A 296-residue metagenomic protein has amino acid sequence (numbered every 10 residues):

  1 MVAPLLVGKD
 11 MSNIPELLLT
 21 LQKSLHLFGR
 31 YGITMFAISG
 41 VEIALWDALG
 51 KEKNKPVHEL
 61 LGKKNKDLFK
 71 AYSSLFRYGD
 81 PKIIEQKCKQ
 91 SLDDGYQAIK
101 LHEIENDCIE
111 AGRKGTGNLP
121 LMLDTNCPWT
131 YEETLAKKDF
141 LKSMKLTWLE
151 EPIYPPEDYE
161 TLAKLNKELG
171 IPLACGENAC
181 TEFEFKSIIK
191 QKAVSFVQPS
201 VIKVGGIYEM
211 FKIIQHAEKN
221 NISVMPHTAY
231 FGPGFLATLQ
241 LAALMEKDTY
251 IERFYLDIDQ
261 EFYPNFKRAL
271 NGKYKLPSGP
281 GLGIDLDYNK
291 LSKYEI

Functional and structural regions predicted by a protein language model:
M1-E52: Metal- or metallocofactor-binding catalytic centers and their adjacent structured scaffolds across diverse enzyme
V2, V41, N54, I99 (+6 more regions): Conserved, mostly hydrophobic/aromatic
G8, K55, I171, I222 (+1 more regions): Short glycine/serine/threonine/alanine-rich loop segments
F28, K53-R77, C108, G112 (+2 more regions): N-terminal small/glycine-rich loop or linker at the start of catalytic domains across soluble metabolic enzymes
L68-I83, T125-T130, A174: Active-site mouth loops of central-metabolism enzymes
Q90-I99: Catalytic domains of carbohydrate-active enzymes, especially glycoside hydrolases
L101-P233, A269: Catalytic core of soluble alpha/beta enzymes
A229-I296: Flexible C-terminal active-site loop/helix
